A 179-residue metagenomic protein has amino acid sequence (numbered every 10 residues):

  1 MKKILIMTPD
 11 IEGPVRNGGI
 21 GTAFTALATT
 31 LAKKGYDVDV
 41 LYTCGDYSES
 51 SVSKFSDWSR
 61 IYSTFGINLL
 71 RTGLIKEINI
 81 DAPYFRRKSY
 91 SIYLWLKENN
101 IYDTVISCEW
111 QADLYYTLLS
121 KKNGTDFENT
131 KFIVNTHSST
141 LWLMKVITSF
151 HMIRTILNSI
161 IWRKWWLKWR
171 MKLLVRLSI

Functional and structural regions predicted by a protein language model:
M1-S56, K97-Y102: N-terminal subdomain of nucleotide-sugar transferases
I4, T104-S107, S120-M144, L174: Active-site proximal beta-strand in glycosyltransferases
G13-P14, Y47-S51, Q111-Y116, L141-M144: Short catalytic/ligand-binding loop motif for oxyanion handling, primarily in non-cytosolic enzymes, centered on
I20, F85, S159: Conserved donor sugar-nucleotide recognition element shared by glycan-biosynthetic enzymes
A23, T43, C108-E109, V175-L177: Replace "coordinates the UDP/GDP/TDP-sugar" with "coordinates nucleotide-activated sugar donors
V40-N99: A conserved catalytic-core segment of Leloir-type glycosyltransferases
W95-L114: Short N-terminal targeting/anchoring amphipathic segment
T140, R154-V175: Membrane-proximal helix-turn-helix segments that form the acceptor-binding/catalytic region of lipid-linked
